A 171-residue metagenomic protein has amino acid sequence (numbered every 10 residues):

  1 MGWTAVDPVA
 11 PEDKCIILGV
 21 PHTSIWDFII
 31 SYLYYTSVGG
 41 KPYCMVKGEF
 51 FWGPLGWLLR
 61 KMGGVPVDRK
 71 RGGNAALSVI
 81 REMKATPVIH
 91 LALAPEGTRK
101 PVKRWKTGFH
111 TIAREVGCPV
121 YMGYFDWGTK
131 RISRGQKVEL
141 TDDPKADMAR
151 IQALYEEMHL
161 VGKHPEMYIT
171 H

Functional and structural regions predicted by a protein language model:
W3-E157, I169-H171: Soluble catalytic domains of membrane acyltransferases
H164, Y168: Cysteine/selenocysteine-centered motifs that mediate thiol-based redox chemistry or coordinate metal-sulfur cofactors
